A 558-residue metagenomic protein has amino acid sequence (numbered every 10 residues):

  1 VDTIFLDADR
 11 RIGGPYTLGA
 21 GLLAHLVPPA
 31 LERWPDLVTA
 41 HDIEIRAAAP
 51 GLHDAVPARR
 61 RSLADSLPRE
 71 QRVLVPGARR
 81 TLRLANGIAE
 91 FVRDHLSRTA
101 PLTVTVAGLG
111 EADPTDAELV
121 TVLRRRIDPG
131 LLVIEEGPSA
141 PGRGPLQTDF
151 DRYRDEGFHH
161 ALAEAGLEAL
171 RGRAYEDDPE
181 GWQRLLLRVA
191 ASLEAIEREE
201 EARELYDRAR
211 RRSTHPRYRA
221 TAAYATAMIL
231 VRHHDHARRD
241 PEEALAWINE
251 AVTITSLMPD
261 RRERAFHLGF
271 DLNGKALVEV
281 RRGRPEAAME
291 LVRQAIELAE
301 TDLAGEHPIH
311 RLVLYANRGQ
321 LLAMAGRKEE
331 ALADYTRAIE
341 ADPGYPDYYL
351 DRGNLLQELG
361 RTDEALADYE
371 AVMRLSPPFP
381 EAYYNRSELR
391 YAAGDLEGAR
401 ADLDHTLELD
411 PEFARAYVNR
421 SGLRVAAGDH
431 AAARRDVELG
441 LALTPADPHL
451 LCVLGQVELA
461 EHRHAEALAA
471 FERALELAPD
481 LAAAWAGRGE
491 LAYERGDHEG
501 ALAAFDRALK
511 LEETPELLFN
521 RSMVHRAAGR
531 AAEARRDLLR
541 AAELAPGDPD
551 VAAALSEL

Functional and structural regions predicted by a protein language model:
T17, A24, P28, T39-V122 (+4 more regions): Short linear X-Pro dipeptides
F150-H160, A191-E200, L230-L245, L277-A288 (+3 more regions): Short coil/turn connectors between adjacent alpha-helices in alpha-solenoid helical repeat scaffolds
G166-L167, Y206, I248, V292 (+7 more regions): Hydrophobic/aromatic packing residues within the alpha-helices of TPR/SEL1-like helical repeat arrays
L170-P179, R210-R219, T253-F266, L298-R311: Flexible helix-coil transition and linker loops at the boundaries of alpha-helical arrays
L187-A191, Y224-R232, F266-R281, I309-M324 (+7 more regions): Conserved alpha-helical positions within TPR/SEL1-like repeat arrays
R211, T253, E297, A304 (+7 more regions): Conserved structural position within tetratricopeptide repeats
